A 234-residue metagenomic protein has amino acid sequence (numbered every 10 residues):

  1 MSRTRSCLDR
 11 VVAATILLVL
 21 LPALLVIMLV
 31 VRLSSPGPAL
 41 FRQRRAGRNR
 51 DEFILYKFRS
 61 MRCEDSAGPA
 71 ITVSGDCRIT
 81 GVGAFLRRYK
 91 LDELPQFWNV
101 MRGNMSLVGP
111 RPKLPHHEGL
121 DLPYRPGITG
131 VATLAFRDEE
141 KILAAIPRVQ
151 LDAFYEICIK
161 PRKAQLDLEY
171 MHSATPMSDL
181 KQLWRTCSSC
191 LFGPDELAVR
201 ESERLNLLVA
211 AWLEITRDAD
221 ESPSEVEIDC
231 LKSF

Functional and structural regions predicted by a protein language model:
M1-C63, D121, S173-F234: A hydrophobic, helix-centered structural microdomain
A13, F41, T80-A84, L166: Positions in alpha-helical segments
F41-R78, T133-R162: Short, glycine-rich, amphipathic interfacial segments at transmembrane boundaries or analogous
V73-T133, L183: A short, structured surface patch at a secondary-structure boundary
H116, L143-I146, L205: Intracellular leaflet-associated regions of eukaryotic membrane-associated proteins
E169-M171: Acyl-group handling in specialized metabolite and lipid biosynthesis
